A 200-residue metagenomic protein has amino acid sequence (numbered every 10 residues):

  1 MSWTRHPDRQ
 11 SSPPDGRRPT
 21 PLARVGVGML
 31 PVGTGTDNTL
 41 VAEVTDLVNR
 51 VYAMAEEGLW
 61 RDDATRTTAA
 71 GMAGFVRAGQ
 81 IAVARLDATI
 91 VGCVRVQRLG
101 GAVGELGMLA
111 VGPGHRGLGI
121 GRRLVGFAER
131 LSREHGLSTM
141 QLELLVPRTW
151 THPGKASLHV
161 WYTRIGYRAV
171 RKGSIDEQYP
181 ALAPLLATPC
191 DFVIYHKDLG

Functional and structural regions predicted by a protein language model:
M1-A42, L199-G200: Conserved N-terminal entry element of GNAT/NAT acetyltransferase domains
N38, T45, N49-M72: Conserved GNAT-fold acetyl-CoA-binding loop/helix
G71-V83, T188-C190: A short helix-loop-beta-strand connector motif used in the catalytic cores of GNAT acetyltransferases and, in some
V83, T89-Q97, V103-A110: Conserved beta-strand in the GNAT
Q97, G112, R116, L145: Residue-level recognition of the GNAT/N-acetyltransferase active site
V111, G117-E134, A156, R164: Conserved acetyl-CoA-binding loop-helix of GNAT-fold acetyltransferases
S132-G154: Conserved GNAT acetyl-CoA-binding A-motif
H159-K172: Conserved acetyl-CoA-binding loop of GNAT-fold acetyltransferases
